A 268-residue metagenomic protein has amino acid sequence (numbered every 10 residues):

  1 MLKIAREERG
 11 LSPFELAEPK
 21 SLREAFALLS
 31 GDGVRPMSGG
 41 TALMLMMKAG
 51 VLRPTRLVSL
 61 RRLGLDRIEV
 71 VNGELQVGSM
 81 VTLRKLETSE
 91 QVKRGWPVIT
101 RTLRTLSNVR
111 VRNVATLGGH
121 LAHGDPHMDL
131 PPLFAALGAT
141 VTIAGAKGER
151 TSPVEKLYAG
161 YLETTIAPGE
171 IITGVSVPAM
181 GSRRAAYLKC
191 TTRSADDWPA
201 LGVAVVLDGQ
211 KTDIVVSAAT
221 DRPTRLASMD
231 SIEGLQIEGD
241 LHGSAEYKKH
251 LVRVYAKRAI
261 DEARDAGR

Functional and structural regions predicted by a protein language model:
M1-R268: C-terminal structural segment of proteins
